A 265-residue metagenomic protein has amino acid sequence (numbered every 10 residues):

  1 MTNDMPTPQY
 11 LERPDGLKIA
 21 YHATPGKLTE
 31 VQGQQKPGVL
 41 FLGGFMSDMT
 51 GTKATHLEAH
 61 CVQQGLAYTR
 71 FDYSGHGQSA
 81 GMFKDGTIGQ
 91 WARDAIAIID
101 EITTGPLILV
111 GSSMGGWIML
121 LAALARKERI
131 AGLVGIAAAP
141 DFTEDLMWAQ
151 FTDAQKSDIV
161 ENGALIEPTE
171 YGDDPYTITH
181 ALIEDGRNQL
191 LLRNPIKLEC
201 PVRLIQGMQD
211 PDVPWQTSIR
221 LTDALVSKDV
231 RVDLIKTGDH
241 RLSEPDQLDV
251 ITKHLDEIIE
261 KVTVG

Functional and structural regions predicted by a protein language model:
M1-E30: N-terminal cap/lid segment of alpha/beta-hydrolase-fold proteins
G16, R129-L234, D239-G265: The alpha/beta-hydrolase serine catalytic core
Q34-G44: Short beta-strand element of the alpha/beta-hydrolase
F45-E58, Q216: The serine-hydrolase catalytic nucleophile loop
H56-A80: Conserved alpha/beta-hydrolase
G77-I102: Catalytic nucleophile-loop/oxyanion-hole region of alpha/beta-hydrolase and closely related hydrolase-like folds
T103-S113: Alpha/beta-hydrolase fold nucleophile elbow
G116-K127, L133: Short glycine-enriched nucleophile-adjacent loop and the immediately C-terminal alpha-helix near the catalytic center
